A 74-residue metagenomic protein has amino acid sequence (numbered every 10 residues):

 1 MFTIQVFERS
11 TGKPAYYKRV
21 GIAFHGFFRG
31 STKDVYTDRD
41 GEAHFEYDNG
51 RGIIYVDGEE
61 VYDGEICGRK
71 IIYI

Functional and structural regions predicted by a protein language model:
F2-E8: A short, amphipathic beta-strand motif
S10-T11, D40: Residue-level recognition of short loop/turn positions
T11-G26: Short, ordered, surface-exposed loop/turn motifs in non-cytosolic proteins
F28-E42: Short, acidic Ser/Thr/Gly-rich low-complexity loop/linker segments typical of extracellular and cell-surface proteins
Y36, H44-E46, I71-Y73: Generic structural detector for well-ordered beta-strands
A43-I53: Short Pro-Gly-centered beta-turn/loop motif in secreted/extracellular proteins
Y55-E60: Enriched for extracellular/lumenal, surface-exposed ectodomains of secreted and cell-surface proteins
G64-I74: Extracellular beta-sheet/turn segments enriched in Thr/Pro/Gly and aliphatic residues
